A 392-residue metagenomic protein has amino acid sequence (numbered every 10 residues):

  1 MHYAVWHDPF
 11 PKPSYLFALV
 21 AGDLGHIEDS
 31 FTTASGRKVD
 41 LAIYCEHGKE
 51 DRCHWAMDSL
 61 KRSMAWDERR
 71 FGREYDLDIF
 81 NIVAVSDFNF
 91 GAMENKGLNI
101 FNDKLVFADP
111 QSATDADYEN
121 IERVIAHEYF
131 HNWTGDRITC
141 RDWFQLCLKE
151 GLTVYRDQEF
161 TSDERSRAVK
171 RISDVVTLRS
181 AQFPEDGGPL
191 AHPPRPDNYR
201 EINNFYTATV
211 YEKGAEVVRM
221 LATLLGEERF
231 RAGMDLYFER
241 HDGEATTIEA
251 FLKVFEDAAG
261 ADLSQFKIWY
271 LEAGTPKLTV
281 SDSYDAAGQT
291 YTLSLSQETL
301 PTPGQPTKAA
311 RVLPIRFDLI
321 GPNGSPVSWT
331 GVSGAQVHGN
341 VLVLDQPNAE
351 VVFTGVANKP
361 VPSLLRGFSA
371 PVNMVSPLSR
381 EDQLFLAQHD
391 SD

Functional and structural regions predicted by a protein language model:
M1, V20-G25, D58, L98-N99 (+5 more regions): Short intrinsically disordered coil segments
M1-D58, D78, V356, R366-V372: Non-catalytic architectural context of zinc metalloproteases
H2, H47, F130, P196-D197 (+2 more regions): Non-catalytic accessory/interaction domains
W6, T32-D282, A287, L293: Hydrophobic alpha-helical and helix-loop surface patches within well-folded domains that function as non-catalytic
P9-P11, V106, E298: Solvent-exposed coil/turn segments that connect beta secondary-structure elements in extracytoplasmic/periplasmic
P9-S14, A18-A21, G188, L224 (+4 more regions): Low-complexity, intrinsically disordered regions enriched in charged/polar residues
Y15-L19, C53-W55, P110-A113, Y206 (+3 more regions): Short conserved micro-motifs at the rims of enzyme active sites and ligand-binding pockets
L24-I27, K38, P189-L190, D235 (+3 more regions): Compositionally biased, intrinsically disordered low-complexity regions
